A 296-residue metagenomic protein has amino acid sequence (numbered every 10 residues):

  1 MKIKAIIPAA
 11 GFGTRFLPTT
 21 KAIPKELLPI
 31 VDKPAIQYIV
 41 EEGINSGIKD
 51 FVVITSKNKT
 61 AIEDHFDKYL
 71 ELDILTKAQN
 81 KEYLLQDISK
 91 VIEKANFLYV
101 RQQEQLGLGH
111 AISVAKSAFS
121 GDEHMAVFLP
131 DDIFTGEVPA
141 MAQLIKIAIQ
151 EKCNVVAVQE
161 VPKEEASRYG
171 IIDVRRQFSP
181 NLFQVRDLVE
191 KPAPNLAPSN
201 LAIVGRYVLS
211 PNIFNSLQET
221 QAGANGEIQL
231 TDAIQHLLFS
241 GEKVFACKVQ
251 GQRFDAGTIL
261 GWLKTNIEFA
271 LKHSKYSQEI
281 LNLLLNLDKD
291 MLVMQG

Functional and structural regions predicted by a protein language model:
K2-A5, Q278-L285: Positively charged, low-complexity intrinsically disordered leader regions
K2-A78, P139-Q143: N-terminal glycine-rich phosphate-binding loop and ensuing alpha1 helix
K4, K49-F51, N96, H124 (+3 more regions): Residues at the starts of beta-strands that form the adenosine-phosphate
P8-A10, T55-S56, P130, Q159-E160 (+1 more regions): Cofactor-binding loop segments of dinucleotide-utilizing enzymes, especially the Rossmann-like FAD- and NAD(P)+-binding
L72-I74, E82-V174, L209-P211, L217-T220: Conserved beta-loop-beta/alpha segment of the NTase-like Rossmann-fold superfamily that binds/positions NTPs
I145-I149, Q177-N282: Catalytic-core segments of class I nucleotidyltransferases/pyrophosphorylases that form NMP-activated intermediates
